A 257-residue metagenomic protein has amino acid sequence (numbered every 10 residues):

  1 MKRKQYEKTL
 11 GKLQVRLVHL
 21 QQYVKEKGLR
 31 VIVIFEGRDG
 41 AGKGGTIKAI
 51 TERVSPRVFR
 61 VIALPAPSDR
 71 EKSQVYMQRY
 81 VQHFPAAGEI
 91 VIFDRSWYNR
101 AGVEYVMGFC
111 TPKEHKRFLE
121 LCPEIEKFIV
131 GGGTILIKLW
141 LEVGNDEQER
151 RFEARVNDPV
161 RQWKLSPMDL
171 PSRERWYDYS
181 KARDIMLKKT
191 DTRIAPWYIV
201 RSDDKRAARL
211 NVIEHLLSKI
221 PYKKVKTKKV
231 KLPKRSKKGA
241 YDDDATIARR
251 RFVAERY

Functional and structural regions predicted by a protein language model:
M1-Y257: Glycine-rich phosphate-binding loop of ATP-dependent small-molecule kinases
